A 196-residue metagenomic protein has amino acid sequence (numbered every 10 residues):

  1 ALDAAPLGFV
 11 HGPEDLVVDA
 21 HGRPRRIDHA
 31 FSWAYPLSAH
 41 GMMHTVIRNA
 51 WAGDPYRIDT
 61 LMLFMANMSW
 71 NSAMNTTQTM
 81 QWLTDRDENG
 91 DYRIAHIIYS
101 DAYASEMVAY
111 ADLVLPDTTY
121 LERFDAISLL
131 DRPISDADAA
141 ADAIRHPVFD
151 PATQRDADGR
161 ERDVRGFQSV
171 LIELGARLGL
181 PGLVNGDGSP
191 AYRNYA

Functional and structural regions predicted by a protein language model:
L2, P6-Y195: Non-catalytic alpha/beta scaffold blocks inside enzyme catalytic domains
